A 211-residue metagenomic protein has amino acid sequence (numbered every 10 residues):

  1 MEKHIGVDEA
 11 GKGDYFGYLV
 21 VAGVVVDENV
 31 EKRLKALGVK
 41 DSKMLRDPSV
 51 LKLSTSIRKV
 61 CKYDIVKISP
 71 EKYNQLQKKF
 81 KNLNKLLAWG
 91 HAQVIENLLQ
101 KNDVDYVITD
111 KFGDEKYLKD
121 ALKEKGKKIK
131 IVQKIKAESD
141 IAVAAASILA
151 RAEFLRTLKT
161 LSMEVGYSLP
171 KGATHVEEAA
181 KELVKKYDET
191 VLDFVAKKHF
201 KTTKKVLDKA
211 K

Functional and structural regions predicted by a protein language model:
M1-K211: RNase H-like, Mg2+-dependent phosphodiesterase core, and more generally RNA phosphate-backbone-engaging helix-loop
